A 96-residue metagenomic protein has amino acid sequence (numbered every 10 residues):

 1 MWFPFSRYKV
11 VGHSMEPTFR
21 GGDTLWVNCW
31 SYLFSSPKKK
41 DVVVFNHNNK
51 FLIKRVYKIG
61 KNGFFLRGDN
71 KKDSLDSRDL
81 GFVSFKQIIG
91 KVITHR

Functional and structural regions predicted by a protein language model:
M1-R96: Extended hydrophobic leader/signal-anchor segments used for secretion and membrane insertion
